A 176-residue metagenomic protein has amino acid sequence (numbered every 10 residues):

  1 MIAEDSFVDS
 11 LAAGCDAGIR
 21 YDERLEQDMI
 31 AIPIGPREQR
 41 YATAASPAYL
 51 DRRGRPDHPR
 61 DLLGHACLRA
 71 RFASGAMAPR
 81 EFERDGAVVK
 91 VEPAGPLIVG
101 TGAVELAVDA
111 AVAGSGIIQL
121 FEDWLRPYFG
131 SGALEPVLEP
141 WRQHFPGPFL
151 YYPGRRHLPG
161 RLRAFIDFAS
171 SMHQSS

Functional and structural regions predicted by a protein language model:
M1-Q27, R37: Central regulatory/effector-binding core of bacterial HTH transcription factors
D5, Y21-R24, A45-P47, L120-D123: Beta->alpha turn/N-cap motifs
D16-G18, Y41, C67, I118: Short, well-ordered beta-strand core segments
E26-P33, Y128-L138: Ligand-binding "clamshell"
D28-I34, E38-R40, A45-A70: Flexible hinge/capping segments at coil-to-helix
A66-V88: Secondary-structure junction motif
K90-P136, Q143: Hydrophobic hinge/microswitch elements
E122-P127, S131, P140-S176: C-terminal effector-binding regulatory domain of bacterial HTH transcription factors
